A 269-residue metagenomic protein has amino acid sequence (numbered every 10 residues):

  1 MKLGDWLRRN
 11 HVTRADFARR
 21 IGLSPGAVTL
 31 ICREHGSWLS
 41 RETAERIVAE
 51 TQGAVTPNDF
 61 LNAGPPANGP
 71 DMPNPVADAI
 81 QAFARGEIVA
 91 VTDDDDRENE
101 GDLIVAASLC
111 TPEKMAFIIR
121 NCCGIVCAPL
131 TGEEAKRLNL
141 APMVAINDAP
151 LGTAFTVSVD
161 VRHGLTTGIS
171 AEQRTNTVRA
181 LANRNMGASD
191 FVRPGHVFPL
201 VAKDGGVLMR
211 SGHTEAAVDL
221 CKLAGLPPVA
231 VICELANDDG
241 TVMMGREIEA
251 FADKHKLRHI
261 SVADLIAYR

Functional and structural regions predicted by a protein language model:
M1-R20, T56-N62, N68-D71: A short, Lys/Arg-rich alpha-helix, primarily the initiator
V12, L23, G53, L226 (+1 more regions): Short glycine/serine/threonine/alanine-rich loop segments
R14, P25, A44: Helix-turn-helix DNA-binding elements, focusing on the entry/boundary residues of the two helices that contact DNA
G22-L39: Recognition helix of helix-turn-helix/homeodomain-like DNA-binding domains that insert into the DNA major groove
I31, N62-A63, Y268: Short acidic/histidine-centered micro-motifs embedded in hydrophobic/aromatic stretches that mark compact functional
H35-A49: Short, basic-rich loop-to-helix N-cap that marks the start of a DNA-contacting helix
D71-R269: Catalytic domains of riboflavin
